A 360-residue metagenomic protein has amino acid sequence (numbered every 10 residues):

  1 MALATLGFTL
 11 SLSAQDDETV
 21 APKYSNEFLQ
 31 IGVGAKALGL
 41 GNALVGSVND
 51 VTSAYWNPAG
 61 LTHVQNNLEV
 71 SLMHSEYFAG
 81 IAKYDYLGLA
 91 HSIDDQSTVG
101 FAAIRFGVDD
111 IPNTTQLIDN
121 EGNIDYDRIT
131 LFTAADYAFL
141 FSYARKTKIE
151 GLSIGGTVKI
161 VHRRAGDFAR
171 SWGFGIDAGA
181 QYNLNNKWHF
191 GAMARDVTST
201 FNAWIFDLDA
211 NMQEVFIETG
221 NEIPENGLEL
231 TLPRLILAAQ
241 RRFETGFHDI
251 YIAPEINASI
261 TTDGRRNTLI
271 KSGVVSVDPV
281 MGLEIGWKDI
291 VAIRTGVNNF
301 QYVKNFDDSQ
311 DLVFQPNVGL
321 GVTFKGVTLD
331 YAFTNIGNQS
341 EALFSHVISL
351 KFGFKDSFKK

Functional and structural regions predicted by a protein language model:
M1-L3: Sec-dependent signal peptide recognition, specifically the positively charged N-region followed immediately by
T5-G7: Sec-dependent bacterial lipoprotein signal peptides
T9-S11: N-terminal signal peptide c-region/cleavage motif recognized by signal peptidases
Q15-K360: Subset of outer-membrane beta-barrel
